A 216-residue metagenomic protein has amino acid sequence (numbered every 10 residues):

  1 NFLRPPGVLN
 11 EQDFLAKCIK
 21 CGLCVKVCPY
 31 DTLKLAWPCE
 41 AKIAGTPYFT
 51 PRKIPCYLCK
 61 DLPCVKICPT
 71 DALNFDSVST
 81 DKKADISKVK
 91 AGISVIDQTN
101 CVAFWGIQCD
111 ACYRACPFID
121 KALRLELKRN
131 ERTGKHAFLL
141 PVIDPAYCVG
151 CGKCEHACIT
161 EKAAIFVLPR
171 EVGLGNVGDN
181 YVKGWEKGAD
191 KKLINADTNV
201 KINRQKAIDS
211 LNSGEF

Functional and structural regions predicted by a protein language model:
N1-F216: Non-ligating segments of multi-cofactor redox enzymes
